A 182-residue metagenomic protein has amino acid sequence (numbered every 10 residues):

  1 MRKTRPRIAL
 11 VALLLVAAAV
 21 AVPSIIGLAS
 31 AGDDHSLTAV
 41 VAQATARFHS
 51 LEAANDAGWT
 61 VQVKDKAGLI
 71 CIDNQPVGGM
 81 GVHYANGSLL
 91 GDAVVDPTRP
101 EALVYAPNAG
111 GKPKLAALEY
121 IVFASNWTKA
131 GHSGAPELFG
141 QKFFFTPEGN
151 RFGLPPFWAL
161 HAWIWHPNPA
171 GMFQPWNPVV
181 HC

Functional and structural regions predicted by a protein language model:
M1-L14: N-terminal export and membrane-targeting signals
V11-P23: Bacterial N-terminal signal peptides
P23-D33: Sec-dependent signal peptide cleavage junction
G32-C182: Primary mode marks residue(s) on the alpha4-beta5-alpha5 output face of response regulator receiver
